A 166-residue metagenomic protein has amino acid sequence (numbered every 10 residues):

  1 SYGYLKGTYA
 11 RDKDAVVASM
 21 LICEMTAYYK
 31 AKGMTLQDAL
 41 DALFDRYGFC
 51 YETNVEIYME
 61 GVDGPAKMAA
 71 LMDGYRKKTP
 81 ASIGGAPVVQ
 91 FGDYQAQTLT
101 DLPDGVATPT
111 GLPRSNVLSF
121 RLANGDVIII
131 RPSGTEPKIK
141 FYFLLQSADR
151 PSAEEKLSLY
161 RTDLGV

Functional and structural regions predicted by a protein language model:
S1-R131, K138-Y142, D149-E155, R161-V166: Phosphate-binding and adjacent anionic-ligand microenvironments
